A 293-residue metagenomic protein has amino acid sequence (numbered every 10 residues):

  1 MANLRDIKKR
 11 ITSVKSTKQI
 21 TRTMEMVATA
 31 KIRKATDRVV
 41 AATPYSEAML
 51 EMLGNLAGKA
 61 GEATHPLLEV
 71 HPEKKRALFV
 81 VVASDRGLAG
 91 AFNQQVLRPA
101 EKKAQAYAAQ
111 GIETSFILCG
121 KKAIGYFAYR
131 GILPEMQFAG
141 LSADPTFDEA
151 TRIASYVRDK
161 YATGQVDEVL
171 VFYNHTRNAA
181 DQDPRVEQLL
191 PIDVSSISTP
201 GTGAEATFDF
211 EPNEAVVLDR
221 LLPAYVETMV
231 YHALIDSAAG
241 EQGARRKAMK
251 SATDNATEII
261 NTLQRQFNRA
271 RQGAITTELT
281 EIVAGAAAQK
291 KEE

Functional and structural regions predicted by a protein language model:
M1-E293: C-terminal beta-strand-loop-alpha-helix "lid" module of Rossmann-like NAD(P)-dependent dehydrogenases
